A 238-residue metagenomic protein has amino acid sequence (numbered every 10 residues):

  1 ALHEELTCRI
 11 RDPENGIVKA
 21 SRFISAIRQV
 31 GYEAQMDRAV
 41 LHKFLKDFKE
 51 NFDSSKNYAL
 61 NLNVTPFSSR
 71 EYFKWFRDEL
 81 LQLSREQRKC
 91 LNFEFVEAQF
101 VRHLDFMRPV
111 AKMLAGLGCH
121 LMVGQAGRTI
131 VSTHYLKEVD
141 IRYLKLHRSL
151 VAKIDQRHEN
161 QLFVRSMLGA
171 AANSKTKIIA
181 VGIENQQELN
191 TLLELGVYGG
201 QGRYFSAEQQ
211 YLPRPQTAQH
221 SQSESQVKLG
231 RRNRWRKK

Functional and structural regions predicted by a protein language model:
A1-S25, L144: A short, well-structured catalytic beta-strand-centered motif of the EAL phosphodiesterase domain for c-di-GMP
H3-E5, D12-P13, V30-F106, G182: Catalytic core of bacterial c-di-GMP phosphodiesterases, primarily the EAL and HD-GYP domains, capturing alpha-helical
R9-N15, N63-S68, C90-H103, L117-K238: EAL-family c-di-GMP phosphodiesterase catalytic domain
I27-G31, Q35, K153-H158: Short, contiguous acidic/charged loop-to-helix segments that flank catalytic cores in large enzymes
F44, V110, M167-G169: Aromatic/hydrophobic pocket-lining residues that form π-stacking "cages" and hydrophobic walls in ligand
K74-D78, F106-P109, H158-R165: Charged helix-capping and loop-helix junction motifs
